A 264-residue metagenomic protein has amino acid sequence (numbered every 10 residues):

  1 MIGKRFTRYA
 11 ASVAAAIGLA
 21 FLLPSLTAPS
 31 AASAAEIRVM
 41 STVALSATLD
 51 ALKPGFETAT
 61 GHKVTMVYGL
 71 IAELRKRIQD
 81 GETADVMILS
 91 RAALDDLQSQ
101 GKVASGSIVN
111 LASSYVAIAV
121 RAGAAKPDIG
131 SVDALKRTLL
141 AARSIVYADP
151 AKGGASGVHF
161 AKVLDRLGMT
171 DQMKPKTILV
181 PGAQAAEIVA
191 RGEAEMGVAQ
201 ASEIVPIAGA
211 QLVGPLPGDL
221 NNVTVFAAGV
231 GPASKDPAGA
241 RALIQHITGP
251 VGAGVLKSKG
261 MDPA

Functional and structural regions predicted by a protein language model:
M1-T7: N-terminal secretory signal peptides that target proteins for export/translocation
A11-A28: Bacterial N-terminal signal peptides
A31-D80, R91-G101, S105-S114, V120-A264: Exported/periplasmic ABC-transporter solute-binding proteins
D85-I88: Periplasmic-binding protein-like
